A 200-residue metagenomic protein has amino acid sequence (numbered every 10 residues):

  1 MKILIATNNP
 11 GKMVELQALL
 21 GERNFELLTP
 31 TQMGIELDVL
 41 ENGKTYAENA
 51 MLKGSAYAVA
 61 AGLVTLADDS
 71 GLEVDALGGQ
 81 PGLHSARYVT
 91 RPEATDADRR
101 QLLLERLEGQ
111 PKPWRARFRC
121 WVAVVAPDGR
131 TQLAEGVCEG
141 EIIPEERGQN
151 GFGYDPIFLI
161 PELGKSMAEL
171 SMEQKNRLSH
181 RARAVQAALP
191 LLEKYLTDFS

Functional and structural regions predicted by a protein language model:
K2-L4, P10-S200: Anionic-ligand binding patches
